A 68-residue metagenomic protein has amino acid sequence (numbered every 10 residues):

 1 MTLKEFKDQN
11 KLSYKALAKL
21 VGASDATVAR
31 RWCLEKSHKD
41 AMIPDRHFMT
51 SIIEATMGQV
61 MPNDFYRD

Functional and structural regions predicted by a protein language model:
M1-T2, E35-S37: Short, contiguous strand/loop micro-motifs
M1-V21, T50, E54, Q59-N63: A short, Lys/Arg-rich alpha-helix, primarily the initiator
K4-K7, R30-R31, R46: Basic side chains
S13, S24-V28, D45: Short coil turns linking two alpha-helices in DNA-binding domains
L17-A18, V28-W32: Conserved hydrophobic/aromatic packing and binding residues within compact polymer-binding modules
A23, L34-E35: Alpha-helical DNA-recognition elements
A29-R31, V60-Y66: Solvent-exposed interaction patches of small proteins and small membrane subunits
K36-A55: Short, basic-rich loop-to-helix N-cap that marks the start of a DNA-contacting helix
